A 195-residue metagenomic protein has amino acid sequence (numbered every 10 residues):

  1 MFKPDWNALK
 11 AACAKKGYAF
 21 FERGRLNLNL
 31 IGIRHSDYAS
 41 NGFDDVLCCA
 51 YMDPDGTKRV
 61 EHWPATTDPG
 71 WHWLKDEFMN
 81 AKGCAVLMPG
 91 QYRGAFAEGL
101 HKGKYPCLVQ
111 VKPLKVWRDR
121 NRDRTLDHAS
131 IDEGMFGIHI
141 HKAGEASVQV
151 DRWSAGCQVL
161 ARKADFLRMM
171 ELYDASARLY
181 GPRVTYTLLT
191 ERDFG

Functional and structural regions predicted by a protein language model:
M1-D151, D165-D174, Y180-V184, L189-G195: Cell wall/extracellular polymer interaction/catalysis modules
L160-K163: Soluble non-cytosolic domains of exported or imported proteins
